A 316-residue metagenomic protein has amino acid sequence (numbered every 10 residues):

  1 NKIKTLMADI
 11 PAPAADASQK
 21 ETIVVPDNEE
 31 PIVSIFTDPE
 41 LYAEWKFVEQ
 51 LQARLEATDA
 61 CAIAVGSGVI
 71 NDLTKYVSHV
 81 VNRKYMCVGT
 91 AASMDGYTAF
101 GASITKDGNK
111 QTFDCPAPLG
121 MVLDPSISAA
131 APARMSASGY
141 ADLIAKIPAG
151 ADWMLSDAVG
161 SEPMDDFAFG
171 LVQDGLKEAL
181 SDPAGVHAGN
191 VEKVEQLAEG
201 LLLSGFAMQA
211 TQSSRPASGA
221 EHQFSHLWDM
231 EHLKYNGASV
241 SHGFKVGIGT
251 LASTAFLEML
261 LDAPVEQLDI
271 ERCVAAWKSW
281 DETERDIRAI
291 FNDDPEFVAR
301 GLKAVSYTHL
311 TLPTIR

Functional and structural regions predicted by a protein language model:
N1-C61: ATP/NTP phosphate-donor binding region
I35, I63-V65, M86-V88, L123 (+1 more regions): General beta-strand structural signal in soluble alpha/beta enzymes
R54-A57, S78, Q111-P116, G120 (+2 more regions): Solvent-exposed alpha-helices and their adjacent loops that cap or buttress functional pockets in soluble metabolic
A57-V77, V81-T90: A short, small-residue-rich loop immediately preceding and capping a beta-strand
H79-E178: A glycine/threonine-rich phosphate-anchoring loop and its flanking beta-alpha core in nucleotide/phosphate-binding
L171-S306: Active-site segments that bind and position negatively charged phosphate/pyrophosphate groups
T308-T314: Conserved small/polar residues in nucleotide/adenosyl-binding loops
